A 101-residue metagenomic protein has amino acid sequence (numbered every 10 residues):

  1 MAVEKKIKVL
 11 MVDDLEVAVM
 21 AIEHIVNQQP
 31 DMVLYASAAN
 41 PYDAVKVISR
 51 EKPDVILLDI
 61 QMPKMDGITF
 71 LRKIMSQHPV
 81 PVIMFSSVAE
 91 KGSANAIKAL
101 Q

Functional and structural regions predicted by a protein language model:
M1-K8: Non-catalytic signal-transmission and effector/linker regions of two-component phosphorelay proteins
K6, T69, A89-Q101: Alpha4 helix (beta4-alpha4-beta5 surface) of REC/receiver domains from two-component response regulators
D13, D59: Active-site residues of response regulator receiver
D31-A39, V47: Short hydrophobic/Thr-rich beta-strand motif most characteristic of the beta2 strand and flanking loop of CheY-like
N40-D43, D66-T69: Acidic catalytic/metal-coordinating carboxylates
E51-L57: Active-site beta3 strand of CheY-like receiver
M62: Receiver (REC) domain active-site loop signature in two-component systems and cognate sites in sensor histidine kinases
F85-S87: Hydrophobic/aromatic residues positioned on beta-strands within the core alpha/beta folds
